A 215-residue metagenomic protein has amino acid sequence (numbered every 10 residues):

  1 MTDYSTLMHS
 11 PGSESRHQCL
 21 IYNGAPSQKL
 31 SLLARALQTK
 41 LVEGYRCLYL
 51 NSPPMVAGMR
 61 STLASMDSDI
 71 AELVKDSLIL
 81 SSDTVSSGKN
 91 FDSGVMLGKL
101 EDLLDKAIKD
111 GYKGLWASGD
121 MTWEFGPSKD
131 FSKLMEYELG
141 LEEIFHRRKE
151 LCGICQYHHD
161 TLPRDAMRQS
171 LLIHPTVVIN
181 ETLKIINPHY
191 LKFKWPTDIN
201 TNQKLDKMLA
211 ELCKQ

Functional and structural regions predicted by a protein language model:
M1-Q215: Non-catalytic regulatory/interaction regions at protein termini and inter-domain linkers
